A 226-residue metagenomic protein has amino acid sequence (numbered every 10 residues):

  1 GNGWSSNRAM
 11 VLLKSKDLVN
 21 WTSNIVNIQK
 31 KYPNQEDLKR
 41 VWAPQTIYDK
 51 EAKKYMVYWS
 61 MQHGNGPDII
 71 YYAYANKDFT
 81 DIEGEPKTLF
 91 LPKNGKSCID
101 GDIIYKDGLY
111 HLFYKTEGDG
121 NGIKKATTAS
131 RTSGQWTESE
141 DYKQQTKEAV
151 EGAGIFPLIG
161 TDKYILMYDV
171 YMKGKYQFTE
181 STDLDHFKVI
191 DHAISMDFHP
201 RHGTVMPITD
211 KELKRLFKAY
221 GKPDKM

Functional and structural regions predicted by a protein language model:
G1-V41, I47-A149, L158-M226: Beta-rich carbohydrate-recognition and catalytic domains
A153-G154: Short aromatic loop motif centered on NTY/YTY
